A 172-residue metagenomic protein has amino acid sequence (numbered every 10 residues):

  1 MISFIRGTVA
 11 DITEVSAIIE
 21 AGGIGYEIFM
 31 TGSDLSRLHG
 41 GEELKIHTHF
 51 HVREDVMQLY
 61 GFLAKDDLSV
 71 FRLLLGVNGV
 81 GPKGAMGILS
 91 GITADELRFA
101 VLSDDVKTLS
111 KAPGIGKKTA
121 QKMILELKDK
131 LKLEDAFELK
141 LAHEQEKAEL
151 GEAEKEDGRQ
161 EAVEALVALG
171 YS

Functional and structural regions predicted by a protein language model:
M1-R72, G76: Structure-specific DNA junction-binding interface
M57-Q58, P82-V101, K122-K130: Amphipathic, charged-and-aliphatic alpha-helical interface segments that function as noncatalytic docking
L74, L89, L97-V101, L109 (+1 more regions): A short amphipathic alpha-helix within small helical-bundle interaction modules
V77, G91, S103-D104, K130-E134 (+1 more regions): Conserved, well-folded catalytic cores of nucleic-acid-processing and energy-transducing macromolecular machines
A85, A120, A162-L166: Small-residue (primarily alanine) positions within well-ordered alpha-helices, especially packing/interaction faces
S110-P113, M123: Glycine- and Gly-Pro-enriched alpha-helical subdomains that act as flexible, kink-prone "lid/hinge" or packing modules
D129, L133-S172: C-terminal extensions
